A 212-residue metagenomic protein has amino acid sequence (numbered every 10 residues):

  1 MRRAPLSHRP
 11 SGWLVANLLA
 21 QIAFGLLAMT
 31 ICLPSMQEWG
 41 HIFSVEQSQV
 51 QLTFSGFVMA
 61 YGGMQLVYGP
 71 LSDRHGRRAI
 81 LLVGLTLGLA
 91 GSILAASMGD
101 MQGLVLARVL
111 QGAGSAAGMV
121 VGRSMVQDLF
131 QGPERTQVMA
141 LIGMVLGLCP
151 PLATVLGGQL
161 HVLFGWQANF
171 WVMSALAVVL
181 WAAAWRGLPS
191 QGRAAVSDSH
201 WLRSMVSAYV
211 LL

Functional and structural regions predicted by a protein language model:
R2-H8, Q191-L212: Juxtamembrane intracellular "pre-TM" segments in multi-pass secondary transporters
W13-Q47, Q65-Y68: Extracytoplasmic
T30, V58-L66, P150-P151: Residue-level signature of mid-helix packing/kink "hotspots" within the transmembrane helices of 12-pass Major
Y61, L87-S92, Q111, L176-L180: MFS 12-TM fold signature
G63-M101: Conserved MFS/SLC helix-loop-helix module at the cytosolic interface between two early adjacent transmembrane helices
G103, A140-L188: Helix-loop-helix hairpin linking two adjacent transmembrane segments in secondary transporters
A107-L146: Cytoplasmic helix-loop-helix junction between adjacent transmembrane helices in 12-TM secondary transporters
